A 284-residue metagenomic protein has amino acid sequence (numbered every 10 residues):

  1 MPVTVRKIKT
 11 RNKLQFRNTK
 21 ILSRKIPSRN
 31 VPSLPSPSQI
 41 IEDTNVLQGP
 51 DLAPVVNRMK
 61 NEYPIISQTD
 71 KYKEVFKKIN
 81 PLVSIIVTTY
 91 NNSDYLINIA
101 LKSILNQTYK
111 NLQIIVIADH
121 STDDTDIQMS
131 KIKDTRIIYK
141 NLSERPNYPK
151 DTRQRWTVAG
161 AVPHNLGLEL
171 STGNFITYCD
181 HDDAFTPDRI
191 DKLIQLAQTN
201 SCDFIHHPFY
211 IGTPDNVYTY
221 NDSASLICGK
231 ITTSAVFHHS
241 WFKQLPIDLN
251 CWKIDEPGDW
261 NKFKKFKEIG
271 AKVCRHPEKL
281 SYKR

Functional and structural regions predicted by a protein language model:
T10-F16, S23-S103: N-proximal low-complexity "stem/linker" segments adjacent to membrane-targeting elements
L101, L105-T152: Acidic donor-binding segment of Leloir-type glycosyltransferases
L101-K102, D126, G173, T186-Q198 (+1 more regions): Short alpha-helix within the catalytic core of nucleotide-sugar-dependent glycosyltransferases
D119, C179-H181: Active-site acidic Asp-centered loop
E144-S171: Glycine-rich, basic loop-to-helix element that forms the pyrophosphate-binding segment of sugar-nucleotide handling
I176: Short aromatic/hydrophobic "clamp" motif used to bind/position activated sugar donors
A184, D188-Y220: Conserved donor NDP-sugar-binding/catalytic core segment of glycosyltransferases
D222-R284: Conserved nucleotide-sugar donor-binding catalytic segment
